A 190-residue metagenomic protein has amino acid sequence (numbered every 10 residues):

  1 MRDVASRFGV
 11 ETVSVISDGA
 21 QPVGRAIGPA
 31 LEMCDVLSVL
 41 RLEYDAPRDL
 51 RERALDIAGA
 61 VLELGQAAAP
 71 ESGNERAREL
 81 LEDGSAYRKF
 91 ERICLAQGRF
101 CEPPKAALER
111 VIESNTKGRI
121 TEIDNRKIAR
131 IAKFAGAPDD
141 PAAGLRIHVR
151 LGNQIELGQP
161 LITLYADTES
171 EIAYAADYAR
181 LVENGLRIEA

Functional and structural regions predicted by a protein language model:
M1-A190: Well-ordered secondary-structure scaffolds
